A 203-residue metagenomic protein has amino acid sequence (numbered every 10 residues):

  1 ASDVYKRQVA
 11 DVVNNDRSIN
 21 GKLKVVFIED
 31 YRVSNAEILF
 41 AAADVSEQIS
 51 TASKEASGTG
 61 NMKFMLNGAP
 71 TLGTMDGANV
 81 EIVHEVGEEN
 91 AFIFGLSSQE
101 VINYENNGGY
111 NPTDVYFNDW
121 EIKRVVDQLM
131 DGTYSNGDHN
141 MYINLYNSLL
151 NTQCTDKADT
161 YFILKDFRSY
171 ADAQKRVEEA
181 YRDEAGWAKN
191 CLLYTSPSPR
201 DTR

Functional and structural regions predicted by a protein language model:
A1, Y5, P197, D201-R203: Single conserved hydrophobic/aromatic residue that forms the stacking wall/gate of nucleotide- or nucleobase-binding
S2, N190-C191: N-terminal Rossmann-like NAD(P)+-binding subdomain of aldehyde/semialdehyde dehydrogenases
D3-V33: Nucleotide-activated donor-binding/catalytic signature segment of Leloir-type glycosyltransferases, i.e., the conserved
G21, S46-E47: Short, basic, glycine/proline-bearing loop/turn elements
S34-A42: Short acidic alpha-helix that forms the nucleotide-activated donor recognition element in Leloir-type transferases
A41-A42, I49-K189: Catalytic binding pocket for nucleotide-activated donors in carbohydrate/polymer assembly enzymes
